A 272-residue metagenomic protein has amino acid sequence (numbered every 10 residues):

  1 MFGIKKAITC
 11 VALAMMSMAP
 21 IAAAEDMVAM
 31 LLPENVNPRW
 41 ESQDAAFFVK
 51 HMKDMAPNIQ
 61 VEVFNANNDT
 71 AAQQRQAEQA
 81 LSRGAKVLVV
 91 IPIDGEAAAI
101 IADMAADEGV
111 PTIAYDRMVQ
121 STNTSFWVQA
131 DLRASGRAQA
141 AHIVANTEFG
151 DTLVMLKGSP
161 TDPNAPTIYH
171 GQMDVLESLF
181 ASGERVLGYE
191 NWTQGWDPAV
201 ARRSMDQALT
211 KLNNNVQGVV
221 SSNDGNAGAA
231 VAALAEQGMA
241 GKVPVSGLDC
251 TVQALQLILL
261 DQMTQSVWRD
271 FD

Functional and structural regions predicted by a protein language model:
M1-A23: Gram-negative bacterial Sec-dependent N-terminal signal peptides
G3, P20-D272: A residue-level marker of the well-folded mature domains of exported/periplasmic proteins
